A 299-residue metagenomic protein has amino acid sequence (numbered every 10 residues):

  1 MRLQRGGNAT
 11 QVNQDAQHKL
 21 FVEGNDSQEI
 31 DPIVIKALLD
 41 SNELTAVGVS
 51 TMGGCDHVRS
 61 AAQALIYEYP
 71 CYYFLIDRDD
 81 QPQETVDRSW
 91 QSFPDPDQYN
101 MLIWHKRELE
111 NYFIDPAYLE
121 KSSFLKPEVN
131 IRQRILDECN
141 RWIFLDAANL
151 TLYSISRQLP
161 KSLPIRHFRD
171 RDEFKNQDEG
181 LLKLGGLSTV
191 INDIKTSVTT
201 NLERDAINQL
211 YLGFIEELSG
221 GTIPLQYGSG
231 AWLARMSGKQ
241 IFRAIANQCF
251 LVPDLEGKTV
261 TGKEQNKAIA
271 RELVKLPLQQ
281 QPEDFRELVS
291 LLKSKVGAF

Functional and structural regions predicted by a protein language model:
M1-F299: Acidic, divalent-metal-binding catalytic cores of TOPRIM and closely related two-metal-ion phosphodiester/pyrophosphate
